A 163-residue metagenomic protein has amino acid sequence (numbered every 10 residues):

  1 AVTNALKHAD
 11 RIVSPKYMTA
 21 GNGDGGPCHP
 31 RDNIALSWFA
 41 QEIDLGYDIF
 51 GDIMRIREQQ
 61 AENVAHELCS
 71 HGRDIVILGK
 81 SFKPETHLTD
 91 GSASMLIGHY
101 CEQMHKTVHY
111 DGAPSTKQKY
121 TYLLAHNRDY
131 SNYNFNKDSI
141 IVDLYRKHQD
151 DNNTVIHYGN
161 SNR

Functional and structural regions predicted by a protein language model:
A1-R163: Structural/interface elements that position substrates and couple domains in central-metabolism enzymes
